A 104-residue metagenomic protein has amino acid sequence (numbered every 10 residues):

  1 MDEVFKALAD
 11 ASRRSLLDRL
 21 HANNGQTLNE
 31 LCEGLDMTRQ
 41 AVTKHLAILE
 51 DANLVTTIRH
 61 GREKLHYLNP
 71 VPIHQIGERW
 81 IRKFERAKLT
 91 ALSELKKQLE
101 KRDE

Functional and structural regions predicted by a protein language model:
D2-T38, E63-R79: N-terminal helix-turn-helix DNA-binding core of bacterial DNA-binding proteins
D18, T43-K44: Base-recognition residues in the alpha-helical recognition helix of bacterial helix-turn-helix
A22, H74-E104: Amphipathic alpha-helical dimerization/coiled-coil segments that flank or bridge DNA-binding/regulatory modules
E33, K44, E50-D51: Alpha-helical residues within the helix-turn-helix
E50-G61, Y67: Beta-hairpin "wing" of winged helix-turn-helix
